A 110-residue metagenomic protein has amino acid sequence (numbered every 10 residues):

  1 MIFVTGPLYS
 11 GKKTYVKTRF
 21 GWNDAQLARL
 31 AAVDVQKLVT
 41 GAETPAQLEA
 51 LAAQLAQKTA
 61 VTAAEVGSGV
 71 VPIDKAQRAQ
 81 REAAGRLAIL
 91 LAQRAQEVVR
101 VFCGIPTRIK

Functional and structural regions predicted by a protein language model:
M1-A25: Glycine-rich P-loop/Walker A and Walker A-like loops and their local beta1-loop-alpha1 context in P-loop NTPases
M1-F3, A25-A31, K58-A60: Residue-level preference for the first positions of well-ordered beta-strands
P7-L8, T40, A76-R78: Short, flexible loop segments at the rims of nucleotide/cofactor-binding pockets, characterized by
S10-G11, Q36-A42, G67-G69: Short acidic, S/G/P-rich loop/turn micro-motifs used as interaction or catalytic elements
K13, K17-T18, P45-A46, G85: Short amphipathic alpha-helical segment that frequently serves as the phosphate-/nucleotide-binding helix
R19-P45: Conserved substrate/cofactor phosphate-moiety recognition/catalytic segment in nucleotide-dependent phosphotransferases
L48-K110: Replace "adjacent to P-loop NTPase cores in ATP/GTP-dependent enzymes" with "adjacent to NTP-binding cores
